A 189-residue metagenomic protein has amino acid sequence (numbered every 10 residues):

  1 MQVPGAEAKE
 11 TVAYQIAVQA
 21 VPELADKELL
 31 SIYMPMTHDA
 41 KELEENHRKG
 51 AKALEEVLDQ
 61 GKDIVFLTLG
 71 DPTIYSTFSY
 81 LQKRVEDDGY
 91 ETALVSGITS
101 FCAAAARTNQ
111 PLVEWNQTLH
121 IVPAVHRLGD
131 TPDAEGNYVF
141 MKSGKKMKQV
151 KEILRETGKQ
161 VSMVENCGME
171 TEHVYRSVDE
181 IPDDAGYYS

Functional and structural regions predicted by a protein language model:
M1-Y90, E180-I181: Class I S-adenosyl-L-methionine
Q2-P4, E10, P132-S189: A contiguous loop/helix-start segment that scaffolds small-molecule binding in enzyme catalytic cores
V18-D26, E56-D59, E91, Q110-V113 (+2 more regions): Generic secondary-structure signature for well-ordered alpha-helical cores
S31, F66-T68, L94-G97, M163-E165: General beta-strand structural signal in soluble alpha/beta enzymes
E42-A51, R107-Q110, P132-N137, Y175-I181: Short, surface-exposed amphipathic charged segments that create phosphate/polyanion-binding patches used for binding
K49-E56, P111-P123, I181-S189: A polyampholytic, Gly/Pro-enriched intrinsically disordered region
G61-V65, T118, G136-V139, Q160: Residue-level preference for the first positions of well-ordered beta-strands
T73-A134: Class I SAM-dependent methyltransferase SAM-binding "motif I" and its flanking Rossmann-like core
